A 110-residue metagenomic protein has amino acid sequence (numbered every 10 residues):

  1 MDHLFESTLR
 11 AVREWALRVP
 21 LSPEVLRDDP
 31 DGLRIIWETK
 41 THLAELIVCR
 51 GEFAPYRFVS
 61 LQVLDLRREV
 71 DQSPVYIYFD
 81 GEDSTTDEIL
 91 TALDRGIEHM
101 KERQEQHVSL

Functional and structural regions predicted by a protein language model:
M1-A16, R67-L110: Ampiphathic alpha-helical segments that act as solvent-exposed interaction surfaces
V19-D65: Amphipathic, interaction-prone secondary-structure segments
